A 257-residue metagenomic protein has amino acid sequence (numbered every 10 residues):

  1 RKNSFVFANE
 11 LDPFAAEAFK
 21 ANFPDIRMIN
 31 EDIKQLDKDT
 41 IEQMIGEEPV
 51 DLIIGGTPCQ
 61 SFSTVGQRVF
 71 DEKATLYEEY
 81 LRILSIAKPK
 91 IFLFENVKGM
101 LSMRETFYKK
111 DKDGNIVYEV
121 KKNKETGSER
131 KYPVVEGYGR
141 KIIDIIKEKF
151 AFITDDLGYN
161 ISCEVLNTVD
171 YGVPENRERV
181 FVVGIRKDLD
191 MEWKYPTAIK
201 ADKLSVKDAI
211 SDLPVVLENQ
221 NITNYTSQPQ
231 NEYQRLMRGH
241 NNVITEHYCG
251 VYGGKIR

Functional and structural regions predicted by a protein language model:
R1-F5, I145-D156, N160-C163, D170 (+1 more regions): S-adenosyl-L-methionine-dependent DNA methyltransferase catalytic core
R1-K112, V117-V120, K124: Core alpha/beta nucleotide-donor-binding catalytic domains of modification enzymes
F23, M28-E31, T57, E95 (+4 more regions): Residue-level signal for pocket-adjacent positions within structured domains
I33-D37, T168-D170, L217: Residue-level detector of flexible, active-site-proximal loop/helix-junction positions within diverse enzyme catalytic
A74-I185: Conserved Class I SAM-dependent methyltransferase catalytic core
